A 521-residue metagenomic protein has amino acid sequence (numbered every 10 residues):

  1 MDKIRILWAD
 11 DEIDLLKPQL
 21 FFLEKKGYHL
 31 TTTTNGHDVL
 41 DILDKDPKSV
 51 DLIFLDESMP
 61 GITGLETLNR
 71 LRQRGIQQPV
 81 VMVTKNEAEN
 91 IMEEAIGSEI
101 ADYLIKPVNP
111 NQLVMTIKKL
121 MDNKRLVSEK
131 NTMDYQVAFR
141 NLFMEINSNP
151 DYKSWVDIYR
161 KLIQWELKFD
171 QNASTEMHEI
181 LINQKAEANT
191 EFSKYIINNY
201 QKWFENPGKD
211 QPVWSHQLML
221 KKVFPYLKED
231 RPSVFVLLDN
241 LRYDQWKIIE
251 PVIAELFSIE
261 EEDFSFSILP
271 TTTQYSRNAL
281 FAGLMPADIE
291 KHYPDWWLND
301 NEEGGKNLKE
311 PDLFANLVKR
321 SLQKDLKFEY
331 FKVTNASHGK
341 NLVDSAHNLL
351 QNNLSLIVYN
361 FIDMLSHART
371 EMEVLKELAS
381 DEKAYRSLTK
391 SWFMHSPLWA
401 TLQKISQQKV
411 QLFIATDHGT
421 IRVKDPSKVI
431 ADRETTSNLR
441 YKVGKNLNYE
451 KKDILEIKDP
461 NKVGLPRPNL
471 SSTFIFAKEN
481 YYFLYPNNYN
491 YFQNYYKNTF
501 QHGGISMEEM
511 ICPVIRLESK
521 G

Functional and structural regions predicted by a protein language model:
D10, D56, T84: Active-site residues of response regulator receiver
D11-E12, F21-F22, S58, E93 (+3 more regions): Feature captures the catalytic ectodomains and active-site-proximal regions of enzymes that hydrolyze or transfer
L16, P60, T84, K106: The feature encodes the CheY-like receiver
K17-K25: Charged docking surfaces used in two-component/phosphorelay signaling
T34-D38, T63-E66: Acidic catalytic/metal-coordinating carboxylates
D41, L65-I76: Short amphipathic alpha-helix used as the core "switch/output" element in two-component signaling
K48-F54: Active-site beta3 strand of CheY-like receiver
E66, E87-D102: Alpha4 helix (beta4-alpha4-beta5 surface) of REC/receiver domains from two-component response regulators
